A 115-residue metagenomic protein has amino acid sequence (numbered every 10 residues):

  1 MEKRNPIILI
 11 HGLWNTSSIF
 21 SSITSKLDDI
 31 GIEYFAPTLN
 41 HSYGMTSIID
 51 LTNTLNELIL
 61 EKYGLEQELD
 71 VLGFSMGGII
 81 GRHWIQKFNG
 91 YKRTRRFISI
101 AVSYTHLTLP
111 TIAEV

Functional and structural regions predicted by a protein language model:
E2-L69: Active-site catalytic motif of lipid deacylating hydrolases and related acyltransferases
N15, H41, G78, Q86 (+1 more regions): Active-site micro-motifs of SAM-dependent methyltransferase domains
G73, G77: Gly/Ala-rich beta-loop-alpha elbow adjacent to hydrolase catalytic centers
I79, H83-R95: Conserved hydrolase catalytic core segment
I98-Y104: Active-site nucleophile loop of the alpha/beta-hydrolase fold
T105-T111: Conserved small/polar residues in nucleotide/adenosyl-binding loops
